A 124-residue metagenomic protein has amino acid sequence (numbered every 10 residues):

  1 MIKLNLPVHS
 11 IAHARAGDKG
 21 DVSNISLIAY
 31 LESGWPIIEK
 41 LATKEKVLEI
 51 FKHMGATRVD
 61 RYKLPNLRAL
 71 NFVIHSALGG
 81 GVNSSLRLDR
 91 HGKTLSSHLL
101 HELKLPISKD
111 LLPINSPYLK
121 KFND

Functional and structural regions predicted by a protein language model:
M1-D124: Long, contiguous binding/interaction regions
